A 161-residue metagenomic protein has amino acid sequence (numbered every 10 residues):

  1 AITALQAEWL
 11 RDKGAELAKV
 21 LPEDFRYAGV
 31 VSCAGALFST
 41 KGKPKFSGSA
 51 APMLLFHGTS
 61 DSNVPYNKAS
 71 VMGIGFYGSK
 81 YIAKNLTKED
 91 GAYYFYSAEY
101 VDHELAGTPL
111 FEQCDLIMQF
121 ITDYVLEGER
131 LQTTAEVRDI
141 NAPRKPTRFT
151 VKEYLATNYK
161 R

Functional and structural regions predicted by a protein language model:
A1-S49: Primarily recognizes the serine-hydrolase "nucleophile elbow" in alpha/beta-hydrolase and SGNH/GDSL folds
I2-Q6, R26, Y77-Y81, E112 (+1 more regions): Extracytoplasmic/secreted proteins, especially bacterial periplasmic and envelope-associated proteins
V31-A34, F56-H57, E99: Alpha/beta-hydrolase-fold catalytic nucleophile elbow
F38-G42, N63-P65, L105-G107: Extracytoplasmic/secreted cell-surface and envelope-processing proteins
S49, L54-H57, D61: Short beta-strand/loop motif that positions the catalytic acidic residue of the alpha/beta-hydrolase fold
S60-P65, S70-M72, H103: Acidic catalytic loop of the alpha/beta-hydrolase fold
S62, G78-N85, E89-Y94: Gram-negative outer-membrane beta-barrel domains
T87-R161: C-terminal catalytic histidine-bearing segment of alpha/beta-hydrolase fold enzymes
